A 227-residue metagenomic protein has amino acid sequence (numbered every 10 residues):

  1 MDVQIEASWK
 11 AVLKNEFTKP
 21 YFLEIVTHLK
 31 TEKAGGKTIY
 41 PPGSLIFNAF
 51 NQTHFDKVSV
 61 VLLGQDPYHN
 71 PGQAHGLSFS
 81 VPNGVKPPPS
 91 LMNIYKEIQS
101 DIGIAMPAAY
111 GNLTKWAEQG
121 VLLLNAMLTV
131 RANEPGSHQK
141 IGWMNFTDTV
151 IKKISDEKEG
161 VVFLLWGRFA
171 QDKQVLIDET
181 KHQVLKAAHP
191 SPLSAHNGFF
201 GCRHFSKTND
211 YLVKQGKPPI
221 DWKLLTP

Functional and structural regions predicted by a protein language model:
M1-L13: Generic N-terminal amphipathic, Lys/Arg-enriched alpha-helix
N15-V162, F169-Q171, I177-D178, Q183-K186 (+3 more regions): A polyanion-binding, active-site-adjacent surface
F199: C-terminal substrate-binding/active-site "lid" region of AdoMet-derived donor-dependent transferases
